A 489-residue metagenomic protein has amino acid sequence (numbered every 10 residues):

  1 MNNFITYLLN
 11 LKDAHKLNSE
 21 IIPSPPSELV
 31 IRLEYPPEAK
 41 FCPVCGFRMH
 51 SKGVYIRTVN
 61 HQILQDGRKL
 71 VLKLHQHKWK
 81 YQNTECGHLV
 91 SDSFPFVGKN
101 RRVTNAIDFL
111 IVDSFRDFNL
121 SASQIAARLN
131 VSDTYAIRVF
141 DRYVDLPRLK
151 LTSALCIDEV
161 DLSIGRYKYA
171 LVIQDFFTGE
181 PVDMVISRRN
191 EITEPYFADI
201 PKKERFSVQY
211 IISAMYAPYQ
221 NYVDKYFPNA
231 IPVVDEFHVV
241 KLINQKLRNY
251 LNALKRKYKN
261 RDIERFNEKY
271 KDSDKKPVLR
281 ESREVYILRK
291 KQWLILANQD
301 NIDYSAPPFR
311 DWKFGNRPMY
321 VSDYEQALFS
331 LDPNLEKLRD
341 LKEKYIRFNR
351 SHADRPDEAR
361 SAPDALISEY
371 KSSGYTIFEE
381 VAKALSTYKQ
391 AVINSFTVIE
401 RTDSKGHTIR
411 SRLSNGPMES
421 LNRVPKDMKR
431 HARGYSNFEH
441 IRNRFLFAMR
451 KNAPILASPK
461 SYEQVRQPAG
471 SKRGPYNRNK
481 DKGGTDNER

Functional and structural regions predicted by a protein language model:
M1-H88, S93-F94: Short, conserved DNA-binding cores of transcription-related domains
A39, H50, V112, F140 (+6 more regions): Acidic/histidine-rich catalytic cores and adjacent linkers of DNA breakage/strand-transfer/modification proteins
V44, I125, C156, I212 (+1 more regions): A structural signal for short, well-ordered beta-strand segments and their strand-loop junctions that often border
N60-R166, R205-V208: Short, positively charged, Gly/Tyr-enriched micro-motifs that form contact patches at catalytic or ligand/partner
S132, Y143-V144, M215, Y250 (+1 more regions): The DNA-recognition helices of helix-turn-helix-type DNA-binding domains
R138-Y210, A214-Y222: RNase H-like nuclease fold core
L171-I173, Y226-A230, L247-N252: Short secondary-structure boundary/capping segments
V239-N260: Short alpha-helix plus adjacent loop in nuclease-associated cores
